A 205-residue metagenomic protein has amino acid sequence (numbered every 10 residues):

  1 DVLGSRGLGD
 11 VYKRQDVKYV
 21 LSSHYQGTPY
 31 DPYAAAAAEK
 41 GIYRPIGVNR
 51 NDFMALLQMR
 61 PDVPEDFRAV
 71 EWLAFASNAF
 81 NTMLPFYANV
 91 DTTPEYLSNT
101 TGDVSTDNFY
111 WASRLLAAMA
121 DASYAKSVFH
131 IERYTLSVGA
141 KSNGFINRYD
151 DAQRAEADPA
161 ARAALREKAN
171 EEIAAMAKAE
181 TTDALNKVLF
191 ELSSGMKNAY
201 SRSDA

Functional and structural regions predicted by a protein language model:
D1-Y12: Single conserved hydrophobic/aromatic residue that forms the stacking wall/gate of nucleotide- or nucleobase-binding
S5-R6, A55, E71, L115-M119 (+2 more regions): Generic hydrophobic, helix-prone segments enriched in Leu/Val/Ile
Q15-K18: Long, K/E/R/D-enriched contiguous segments that form extended
G27: Acidic, metal/cofactor-coordinating or nucleic-acid-engaging core segments within structured domains
Y33-R154: Substrate-recognition/cap regions that form aromatic- and gly/pro-loop-enriched pockets for small-molecule ligands
S137-A205: Histidine-centered catalytic/metal-binding microenvironments
